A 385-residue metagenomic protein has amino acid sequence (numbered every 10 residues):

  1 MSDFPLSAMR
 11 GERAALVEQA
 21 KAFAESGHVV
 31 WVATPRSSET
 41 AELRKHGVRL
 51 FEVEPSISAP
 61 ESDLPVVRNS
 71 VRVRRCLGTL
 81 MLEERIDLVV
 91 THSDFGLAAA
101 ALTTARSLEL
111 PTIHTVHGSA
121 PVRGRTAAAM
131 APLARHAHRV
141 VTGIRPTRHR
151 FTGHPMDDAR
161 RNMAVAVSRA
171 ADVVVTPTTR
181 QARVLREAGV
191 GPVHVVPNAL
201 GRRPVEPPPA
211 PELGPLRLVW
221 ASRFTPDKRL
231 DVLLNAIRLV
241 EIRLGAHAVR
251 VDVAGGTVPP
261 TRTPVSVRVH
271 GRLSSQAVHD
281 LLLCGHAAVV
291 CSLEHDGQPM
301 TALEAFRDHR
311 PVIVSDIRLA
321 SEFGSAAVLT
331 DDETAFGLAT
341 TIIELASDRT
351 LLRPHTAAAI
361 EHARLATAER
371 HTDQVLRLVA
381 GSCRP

Functional and structural regions predicted by a protein language model:
M1-E54: N-terminal subdomain of nucleotide-sugar transferases
A120, H136-V173: Membrane-proximal helix-turn-helix segments that form the acceptor-binding/catalytic region of lipid-linked
D172, L283-G297, R310: Acidic donor-binding loop of glycosyltransferase active sites
R180, A199: Carbohydrate-associated surface elements
A210-K228, L234-I237: Conserved donor-binding/catalytic core segment of Leloir-type glycosyltransferases
L244, T257-A277, A287: Nucleotide-activated donor-binding/catalytic signature segment of Leloir-type glycosyltransferases, i.e., the conserved
R307, P311-V314: Short hydrophobic beta-strand element within catalytic cores of glycosyltransferases and related nucleotide-activated
A327-F336, E344-R349, R364: Conserved acidic donor-binding segment of nucleotide-sugar-dependent glycosyltransferases
